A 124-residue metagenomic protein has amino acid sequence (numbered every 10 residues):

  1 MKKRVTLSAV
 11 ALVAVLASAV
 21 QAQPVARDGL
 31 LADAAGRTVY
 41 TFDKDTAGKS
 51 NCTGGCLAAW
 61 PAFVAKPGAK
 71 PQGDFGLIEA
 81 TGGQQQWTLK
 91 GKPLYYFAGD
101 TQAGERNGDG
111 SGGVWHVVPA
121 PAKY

Functional and structural regions predicted by a protein language model:
M1-A9: Bacterial N-terminal signal peptides that target proteins for export
S8-A17: Bacterial N-terminal signal peptides
V20-Y124: Compact beta-sheet-dominated domain cores in extracellular/mature segments
